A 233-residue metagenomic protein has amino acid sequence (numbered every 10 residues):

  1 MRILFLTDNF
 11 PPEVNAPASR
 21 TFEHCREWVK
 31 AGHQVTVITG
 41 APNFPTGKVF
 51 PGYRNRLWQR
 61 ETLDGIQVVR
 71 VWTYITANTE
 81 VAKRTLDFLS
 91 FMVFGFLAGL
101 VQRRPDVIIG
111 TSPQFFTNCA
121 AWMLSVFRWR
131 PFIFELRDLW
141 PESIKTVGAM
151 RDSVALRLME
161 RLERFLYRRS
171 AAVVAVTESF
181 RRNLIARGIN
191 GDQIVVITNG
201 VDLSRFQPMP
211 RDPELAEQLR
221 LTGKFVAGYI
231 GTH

Functional and structural regions predicted by a protein language model:
M1-D64: N-terminal subdomain of nucleotide-sugar transferases
D8, T73-K83, V126-R161, S204: Acceptor-binding helix/loop patch of EC 2.4 sugar-transfer enzymes, predominantly nucleotide-sugar-dependent
V14, R84-L100, P105-R137, P141-E142: An aromatic- and histidine-rich active-site surface loop
A31, F96-L100, F116-C119, M123-F127 (+1 more regions): Membrane-proximal helix-turn-helix segments that form the acceptor-binding/catalytic region of lipid-linked
V37-Q102: A conserved catalytic-core segment of Leloir-type glycosyltransferases
S179, G200: Carbohydrate-associated surface elements
I185, G191-D192, V201-E217: Acidic anion/phosphate-binding donor-loop and adjacent secondary structure in glycosyltransferase catalytic cores
R220-H233: Conserved donor-binding/catalytic core segment of Leloir-type glycosyltransferases
